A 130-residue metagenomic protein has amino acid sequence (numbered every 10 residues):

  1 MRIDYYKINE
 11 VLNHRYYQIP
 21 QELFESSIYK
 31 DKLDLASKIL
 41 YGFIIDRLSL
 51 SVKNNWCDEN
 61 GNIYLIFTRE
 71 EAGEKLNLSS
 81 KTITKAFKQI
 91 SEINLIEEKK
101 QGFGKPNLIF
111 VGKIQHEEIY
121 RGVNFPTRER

Functional and structural regions predicted by a protein language model:
M1-E70: Short recognition helix of helix-turn-helix/winged-helix DNA-binding domains
R2-I3, Q115-R130: Charged low-complexity intrinsically disordered patches
Y5, A36, S80, I90-I93 (+3 more regions): Low-complexity, intrinsically disordered short peptide segments enriched in small/polar/basic residues
E22, G112-I114: Structured loops at beta-to-helix junctions and adjacent beta-edge loops in soluble globular domains
S27-Y29, I93, P126-R130: Positively charged, aromatic-accented nucleic-acid-binding surfaces
K30, R47-V111: Winged helix-turn-helix DNA-binding recognition segment
